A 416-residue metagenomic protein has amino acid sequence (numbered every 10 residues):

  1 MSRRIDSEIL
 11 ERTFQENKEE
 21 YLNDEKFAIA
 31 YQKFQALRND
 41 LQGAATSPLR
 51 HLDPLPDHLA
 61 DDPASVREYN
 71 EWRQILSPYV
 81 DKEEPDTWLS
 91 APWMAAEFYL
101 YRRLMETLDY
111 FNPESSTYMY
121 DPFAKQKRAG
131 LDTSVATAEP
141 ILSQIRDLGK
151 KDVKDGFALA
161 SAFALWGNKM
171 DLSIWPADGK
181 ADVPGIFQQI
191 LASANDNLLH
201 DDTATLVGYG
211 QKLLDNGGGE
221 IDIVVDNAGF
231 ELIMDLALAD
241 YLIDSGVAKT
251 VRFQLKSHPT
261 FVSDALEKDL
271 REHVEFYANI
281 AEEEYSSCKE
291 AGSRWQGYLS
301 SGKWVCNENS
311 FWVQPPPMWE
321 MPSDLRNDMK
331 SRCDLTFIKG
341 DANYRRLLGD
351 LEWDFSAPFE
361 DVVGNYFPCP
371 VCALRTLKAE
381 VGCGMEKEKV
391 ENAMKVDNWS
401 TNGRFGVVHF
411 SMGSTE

Functional and structural regions predicted by a protein language model:
M1-E220, T401-R404, H409-E416: Non-catalytic accessory regions outside enzyme or core folds
A91-A95, V224-M234, H258-T260, D341-R346: Gly/Ser/Thr-rich loops at beta-strand to alpha-helix junctions that form or flank small-molecule/cofactor-binding
S193-D201, I233, P316-E320: Conserved phosphate-coordination/catalytic loops
E220, A248-R252, P370: Residues at the starts of beta-strands that form the adenosine-phosphate
E220-D222, D334-L335: Structural motif
F230-R252: Histidine-anchored nucleotide/phosphate-binding helix
I243, K256-P259: N-terminal beta1-alpha1-beta2 submodule of the flavodoxin-like/Rossmannoid cofactor-binding fold
L255-S257, D264-E416: C-terminal functional extensions of proteins
